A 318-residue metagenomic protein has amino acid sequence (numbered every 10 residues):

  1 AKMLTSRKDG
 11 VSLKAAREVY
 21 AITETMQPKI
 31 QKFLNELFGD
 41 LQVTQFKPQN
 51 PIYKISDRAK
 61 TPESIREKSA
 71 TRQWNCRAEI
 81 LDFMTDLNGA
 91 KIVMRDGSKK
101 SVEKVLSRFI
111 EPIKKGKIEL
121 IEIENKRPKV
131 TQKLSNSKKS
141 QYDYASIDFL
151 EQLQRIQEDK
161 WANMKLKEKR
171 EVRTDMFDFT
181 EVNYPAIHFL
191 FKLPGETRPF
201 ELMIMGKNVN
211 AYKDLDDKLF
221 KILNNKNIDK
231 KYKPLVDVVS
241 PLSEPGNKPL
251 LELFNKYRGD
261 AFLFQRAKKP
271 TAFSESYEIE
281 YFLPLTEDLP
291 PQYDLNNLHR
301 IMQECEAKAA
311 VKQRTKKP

Functional and structural regions predicted by a protein language model:
A1-C76, F83-L87, K312: Intrinsically disordered, low-complexity polar/charged tails and linkers
A1-Q31, P112, N183-R314: An acidic, glycine-/histidine-flanked metal-binding catalytic module
L81-F83, P194-G195: Short glycine/proline-enriched loop/turn "hinge" motifs that connect secondary-structure elements and lie
D86-G97, L202: Short cationic amphipathic helices and targeting signals
K104-I113: Short amphipathic alpha-helices in soluble, non-transmembrane regions that often serve as interface/regulatory elements
K115-L193: Short Gly/Thr-rich strand-loop-strand
K316-P318: Short acidic DE-rich linear segments
